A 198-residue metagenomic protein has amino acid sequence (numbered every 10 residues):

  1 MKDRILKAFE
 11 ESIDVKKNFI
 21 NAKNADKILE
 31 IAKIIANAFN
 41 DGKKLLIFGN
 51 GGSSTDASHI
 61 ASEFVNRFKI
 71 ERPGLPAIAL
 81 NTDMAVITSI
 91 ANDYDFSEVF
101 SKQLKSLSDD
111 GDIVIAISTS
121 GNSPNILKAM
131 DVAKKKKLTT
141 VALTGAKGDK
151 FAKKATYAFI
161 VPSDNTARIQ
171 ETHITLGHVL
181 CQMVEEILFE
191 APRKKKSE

Functional and structural regions predicted by a protein language model:
M1-K23: Generic N-terminal amphipathic, Lys/Arg-enriched alpha-helix
K33-S108: Glycine-rich, small/polar surface segments that engage phosphate groups of diverse ligands
G42-K43, G111, K137-L138: Glycine-centered short loops/turns at secondary-structure junctions
S54-S58, N122-A129, F151: Short glycine/serine/threonine-rich phosphate/pyrophosphate-binding segments that cradle anionic phosphate groups
N81, S118, T144, F159-A167: Short beta->alpha connector loops at strand-helix junctions that form conserved, small/polar/Pro-enriched
S106, V114, A167-E198: A charged, well-structured terminal subsegment
V114, T140, A158-F159: Short, well-ordered beta-strand core segments
L143-A155: Short, glycine/polar-rich helix-capping loops at beta-to-alpha or helix-loop-helix junctions that flank or form
